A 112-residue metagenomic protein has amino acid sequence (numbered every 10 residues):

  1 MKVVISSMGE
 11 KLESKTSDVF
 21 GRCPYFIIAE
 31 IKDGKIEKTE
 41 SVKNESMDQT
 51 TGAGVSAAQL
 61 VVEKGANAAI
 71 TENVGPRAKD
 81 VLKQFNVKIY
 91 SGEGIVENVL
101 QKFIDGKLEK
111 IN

Functional and structural regions predicted by a protein language model:
M1-G52, S56, K83-V87, S91-N112: Non-catalytic interface/targeting segments
A58-Y90: Mid-chain, well-packed structural core segment of small domains
